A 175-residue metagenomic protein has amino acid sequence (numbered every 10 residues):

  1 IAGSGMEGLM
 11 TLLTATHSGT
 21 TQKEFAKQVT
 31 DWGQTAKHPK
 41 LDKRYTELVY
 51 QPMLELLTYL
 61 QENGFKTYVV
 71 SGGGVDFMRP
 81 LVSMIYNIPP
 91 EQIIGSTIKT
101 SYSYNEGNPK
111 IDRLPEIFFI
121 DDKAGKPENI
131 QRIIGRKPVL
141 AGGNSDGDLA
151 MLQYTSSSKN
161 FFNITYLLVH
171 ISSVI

Functional and structural regions predicted by a protein language model:
S4, T11, T20-I175: C-terminal cap/substrate-recognition subdomain and adjoining C-terminal extension of metal-dependent phosphatase-like
H17: Conserved oxyanion/phosphate-binding beta-strand-loop segments in alpha/beta enzyme cores
